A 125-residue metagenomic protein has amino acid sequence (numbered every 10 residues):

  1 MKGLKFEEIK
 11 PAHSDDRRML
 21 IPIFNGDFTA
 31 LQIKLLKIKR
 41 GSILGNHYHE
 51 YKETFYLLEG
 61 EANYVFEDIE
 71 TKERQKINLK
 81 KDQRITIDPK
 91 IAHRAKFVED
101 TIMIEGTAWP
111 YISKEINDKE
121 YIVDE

Functional and structural regions predicted by a protein language model:
K2-R18, A30, R94-E125: Double-stranded beta-helix
H13-G45: A short glycine-rich, His/Asp/Glu-containing loop-to-beta-strand
L20, N46, Y64-V65, I87 (+2 more regions): Short beta-strand His + acidic residue motifs that chelate non-heme Fe in jelly-roll/DSBH and cupin folds
L35, T54, R94: Short, surface-exposed charged micro-motifs
E50-E67: Glycine- and acidic-residue-biased ligand/ion/polar-headgroup-sensing regions
E50-Y51, Q83, I91, E99 (+1 more regions): A generic "binding-loop/recognition-motif" signal
Y56-L57, R74-I77, K114-N117: A short, polar/proline- and glycine-enriched secondary-structure boundary/capping micro-motif
I69-P89: Short acidic-glycine-tyrosine-enriched beta hairpin
